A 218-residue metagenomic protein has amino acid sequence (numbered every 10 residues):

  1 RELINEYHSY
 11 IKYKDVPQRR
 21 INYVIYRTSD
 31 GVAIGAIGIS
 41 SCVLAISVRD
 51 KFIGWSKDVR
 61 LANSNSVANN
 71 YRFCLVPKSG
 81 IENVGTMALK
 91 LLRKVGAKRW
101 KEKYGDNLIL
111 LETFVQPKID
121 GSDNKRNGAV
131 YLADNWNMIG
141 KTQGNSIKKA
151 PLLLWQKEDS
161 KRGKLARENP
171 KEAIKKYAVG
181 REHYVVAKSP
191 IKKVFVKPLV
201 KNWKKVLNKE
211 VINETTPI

Functional and structural regions predicted by a protein language model:
R1-R20, V24-S29: Short amphipathic alpha-helix that is part of the acyltransferase structural core
R19-I21, Y26-K201: Acyl-donor binding region in acyl/amide transferases
K205-K209: Short conserved micro-motifs at the rims of enzyme active sites and ligand-binding pockets
E210-I218: Short, cationic low-complexity segments
